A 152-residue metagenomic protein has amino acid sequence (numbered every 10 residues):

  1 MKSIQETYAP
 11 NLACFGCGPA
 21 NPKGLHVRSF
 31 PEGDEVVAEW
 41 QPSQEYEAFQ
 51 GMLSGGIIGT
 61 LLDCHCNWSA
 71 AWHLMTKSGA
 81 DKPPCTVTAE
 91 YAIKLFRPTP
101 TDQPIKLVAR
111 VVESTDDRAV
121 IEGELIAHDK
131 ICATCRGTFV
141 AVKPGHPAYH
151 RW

Functional and structural regions predicted by a protein language model:
M1-A48: Non-catalytic linker/capping segments at the edges of enzyme domains
M1-Q5, T99-K106, R110-W152: HotDog/MaoC-like acyl-thioester-processing domains
P10-N11, L25, D34-V36, G55 (+2 more regions): A generic structural signal for short beta-strands and their flanking turns/coil linkers
K23-H26, E39, T88-A92, K106-V108 (+2 more regions): Conserved beta-strand residues within beta-sheet cores
V37-C64, S69: A conserved, well-ordered hydrophobic junction motif at loop->secondary-structure transitions
W40-P42, L95, A141: Hydrophobic residues in beta-strands and at strand termini
N67-K106: Hydrophobic beta-strand-centered segment that forms part of the acyl-chain substrate-binding groove
